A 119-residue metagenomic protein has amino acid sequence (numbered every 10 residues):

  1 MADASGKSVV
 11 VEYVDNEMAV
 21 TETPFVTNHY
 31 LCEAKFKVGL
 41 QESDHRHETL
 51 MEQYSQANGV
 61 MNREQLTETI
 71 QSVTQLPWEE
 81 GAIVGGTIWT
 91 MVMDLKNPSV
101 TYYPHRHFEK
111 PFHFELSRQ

Functional and structural regions predicted by a protein language model:
M1-Q119: C-terminal, well-structured catalytic/ligand-binding subdomain of enzymes
